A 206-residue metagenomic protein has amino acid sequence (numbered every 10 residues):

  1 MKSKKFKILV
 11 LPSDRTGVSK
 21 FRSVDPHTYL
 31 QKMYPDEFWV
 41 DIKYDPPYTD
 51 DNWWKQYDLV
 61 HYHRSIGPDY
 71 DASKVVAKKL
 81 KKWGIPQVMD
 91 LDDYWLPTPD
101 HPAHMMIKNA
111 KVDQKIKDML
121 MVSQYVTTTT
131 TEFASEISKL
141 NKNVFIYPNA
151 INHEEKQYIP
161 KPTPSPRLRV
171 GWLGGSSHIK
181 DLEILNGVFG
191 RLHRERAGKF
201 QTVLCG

Functional and structural regions predicted by a protein language model:
M1-G67: N-terminal pre-catalytic "stem/leader" segment of glycosyltransferase-like enzymes
D14-Y29, A150-Y158, P162-G206: Conserved catalytic-core segment of nucleotide-activated headgroup transferases in glycan assembly
H27, V88-I116, E154, S165-P166: Acceptor-binding helix/loop patch of EC 2.4 sugar-transfer enzymes, predominantly nucleotide-sugar-dependent
D58-L59, P86, Y125: Structural motif
H63-K82, L173, L182: An aromatic- and histidine-rich active-site surface loop
K78-K82, M106-Y125: Membrane-proximal helix-turn-helix segments that form the acceptor-binding/catalytic region of lipid-linked
K82-P86, N141-K142: A short helix->loop->beta-strand "cap" motif at the edges of active sites that frequently abuts
M121-Y158: Donor nucleotide-sugar binding/catalytic pocket of nucleotide-sugar-dependent glycosyltransferases
